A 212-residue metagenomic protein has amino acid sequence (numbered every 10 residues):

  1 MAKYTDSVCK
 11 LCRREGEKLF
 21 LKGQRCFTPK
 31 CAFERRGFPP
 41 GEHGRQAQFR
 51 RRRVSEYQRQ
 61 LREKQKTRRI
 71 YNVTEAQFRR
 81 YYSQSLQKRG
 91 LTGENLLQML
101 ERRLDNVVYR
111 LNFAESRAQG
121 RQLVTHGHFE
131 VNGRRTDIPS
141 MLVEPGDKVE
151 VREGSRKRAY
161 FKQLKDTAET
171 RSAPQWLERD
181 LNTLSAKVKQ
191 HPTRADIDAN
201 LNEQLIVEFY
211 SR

Functional and structural regions predicted by a protein language model:
M1-N112, I138-R212: Ferredoxin-like alpha/beta domains used as RNA- or RNAP-binding modules
R110, A114, Q119, E130: Internal active-site segments that recognize and position negatively charged phosphoryl groups and nucleotide moieties
R117, L123-V124, V143: Short, well-ordered loop/turn sites that connect or cap secondary structure elements
G127-V131, R135-D137: Glycine- and Gly-Pro-enriched alpha-helical subdomains that act as flexible, kink-prone "lid/hinge" or packing modules
